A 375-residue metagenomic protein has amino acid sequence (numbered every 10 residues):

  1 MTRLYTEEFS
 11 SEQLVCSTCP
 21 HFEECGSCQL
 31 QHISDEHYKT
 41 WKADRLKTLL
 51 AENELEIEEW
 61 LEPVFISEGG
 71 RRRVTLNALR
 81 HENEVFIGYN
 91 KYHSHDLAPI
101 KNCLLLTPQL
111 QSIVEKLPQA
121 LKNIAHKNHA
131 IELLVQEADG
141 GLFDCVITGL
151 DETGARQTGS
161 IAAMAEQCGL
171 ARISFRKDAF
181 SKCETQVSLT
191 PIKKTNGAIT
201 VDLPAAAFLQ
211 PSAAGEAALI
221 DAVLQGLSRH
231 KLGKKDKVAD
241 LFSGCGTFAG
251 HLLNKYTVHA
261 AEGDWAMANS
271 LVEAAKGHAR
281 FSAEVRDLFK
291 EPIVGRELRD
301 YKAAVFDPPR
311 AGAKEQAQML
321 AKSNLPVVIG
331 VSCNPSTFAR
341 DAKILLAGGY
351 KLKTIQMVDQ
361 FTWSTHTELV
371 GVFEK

Functional and structural regions predicted by a protein language model:
R3-F9, N123, E152-K375: Rossmann-like S-adenosyl-L-methionine
L4-S17, E23-N128: Extended interfacial segments that mediate partner engagement and assembly in macromolecular machines
W60-S67, E132-Q136, D178-K182, Q356-Q360: Short, solvent-exposed loop/turn elements at beta->coil junctions and helix N-caps that rim active or binding pockets
F65-R72, V135-Q136, D240, C245: Feature of Fe-S/electron-transfer and energy-metabolism proteins that preferentially highlights extended coupling
E68-R72, G141, T365-H366: A short, glycine/Asx- and small/polar-enriched loop/turn that sits immediately N-terminal to a beta-strand
N77-H81, Q136-G140, E374: Short beta-strand micro-motifs enriched in acidic
E82-K91, G141-T148, S181-C183: Short, well-ordered strand-loop elements centered on a beta-strand within folded domains, enriched for acidic residues
D96-I131, E137-D139, D151-S174: Internal alpha/beta scaffold segment
